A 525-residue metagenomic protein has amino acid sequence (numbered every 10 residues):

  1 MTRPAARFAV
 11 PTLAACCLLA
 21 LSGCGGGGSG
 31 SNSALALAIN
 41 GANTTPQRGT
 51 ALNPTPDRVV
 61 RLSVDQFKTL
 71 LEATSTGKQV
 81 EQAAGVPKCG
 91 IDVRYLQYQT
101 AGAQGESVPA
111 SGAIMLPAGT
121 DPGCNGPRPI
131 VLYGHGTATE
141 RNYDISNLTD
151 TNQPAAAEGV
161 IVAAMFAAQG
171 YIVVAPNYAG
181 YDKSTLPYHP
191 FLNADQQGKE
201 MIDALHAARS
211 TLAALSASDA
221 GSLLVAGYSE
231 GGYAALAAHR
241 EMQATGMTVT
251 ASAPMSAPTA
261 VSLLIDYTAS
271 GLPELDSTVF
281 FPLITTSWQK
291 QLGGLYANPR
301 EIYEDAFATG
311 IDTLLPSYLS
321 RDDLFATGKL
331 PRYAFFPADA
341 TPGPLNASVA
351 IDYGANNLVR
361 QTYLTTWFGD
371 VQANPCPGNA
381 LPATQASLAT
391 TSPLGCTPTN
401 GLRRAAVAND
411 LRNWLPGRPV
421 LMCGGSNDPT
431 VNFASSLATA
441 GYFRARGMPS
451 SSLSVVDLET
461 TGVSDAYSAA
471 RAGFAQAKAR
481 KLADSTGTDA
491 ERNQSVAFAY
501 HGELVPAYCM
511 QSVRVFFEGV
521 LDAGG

Functional and structural regions predicted by a protein language model:
L19-G23: C-terminal motif of bacterial Sec signal peptides marking the signal peptidase cleavage site
G28-D121: Catalytic-loop region of hydrolases
G49, P258-L415: Accessory cap/linker subdomain of secreted extracellular hydrolases
G102-S111, M115-G170: Short, surface-exposed "cap/lid" segments of acyl-processing enzymes
F191-A214: Alpha/beta-hydrolase active-site loop
H206-S277: Primarily recognizes the serine-hydrolase "nucleophile elbow" in alpha/beta-hydrolase and SGNH/GDSL folds
D266, P398, R403-A405, N427 (+2 more regions): C-terminal catalytic histidine-bearing segment of alpha/beta-hydrolase fold enzymes
P416, L421-D428: Short beta-strand/loop motif that positions the catalytic acidic residue of the alpha/beta-hydrolase fold
